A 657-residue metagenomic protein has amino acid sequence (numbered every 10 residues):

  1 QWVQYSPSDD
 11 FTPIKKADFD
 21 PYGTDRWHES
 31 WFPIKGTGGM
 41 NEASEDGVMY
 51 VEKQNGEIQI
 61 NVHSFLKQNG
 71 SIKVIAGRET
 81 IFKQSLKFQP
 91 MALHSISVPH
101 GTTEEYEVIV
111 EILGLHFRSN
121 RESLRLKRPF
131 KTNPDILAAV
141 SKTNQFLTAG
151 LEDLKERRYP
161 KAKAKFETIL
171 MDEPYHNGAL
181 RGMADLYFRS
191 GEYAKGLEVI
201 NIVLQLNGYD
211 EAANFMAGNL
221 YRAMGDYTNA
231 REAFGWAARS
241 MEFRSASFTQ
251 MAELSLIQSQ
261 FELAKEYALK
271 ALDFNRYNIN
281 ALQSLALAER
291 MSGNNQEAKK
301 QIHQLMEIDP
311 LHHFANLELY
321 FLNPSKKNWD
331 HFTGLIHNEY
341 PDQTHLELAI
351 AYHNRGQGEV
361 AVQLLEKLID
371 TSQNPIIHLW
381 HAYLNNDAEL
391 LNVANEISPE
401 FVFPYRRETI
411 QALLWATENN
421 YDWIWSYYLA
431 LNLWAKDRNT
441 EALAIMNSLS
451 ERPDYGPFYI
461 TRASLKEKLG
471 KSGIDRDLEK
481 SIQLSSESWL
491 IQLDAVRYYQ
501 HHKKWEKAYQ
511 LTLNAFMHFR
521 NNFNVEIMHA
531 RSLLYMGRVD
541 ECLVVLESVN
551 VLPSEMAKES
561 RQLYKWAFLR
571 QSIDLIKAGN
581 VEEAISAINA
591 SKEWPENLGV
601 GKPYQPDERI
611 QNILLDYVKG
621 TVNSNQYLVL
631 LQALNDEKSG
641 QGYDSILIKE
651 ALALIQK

Functional and structural regions predicted by a protein language model:
Q1-V48, L137: Beta-strand-rich recognition/accessory modules
M40-S141, P310-N316, L322-S325, I376-W415: Long, contiguous interaction/recruitment modules in multidomain scaffold/adaptor proteins
S123-L147, F332-P341, A412-W423, S481-I482 (+2 more regions): TPR-adjacent "capping" and linker segments in tetratricopeptide-repeat scaffold/adaptor proteins
L151, D185, N219, E253 (+11 more regions): Residue-level recognition of tetratricopeptide repeat
D172-E173, Q205-L206, S240, F274 (+10 more regions): Structural marker of alpha-solenoid helical repeat scaffolds
A179, A213, S247, A281 (+11 more regions): TPR alpha-solenoid repeat register
